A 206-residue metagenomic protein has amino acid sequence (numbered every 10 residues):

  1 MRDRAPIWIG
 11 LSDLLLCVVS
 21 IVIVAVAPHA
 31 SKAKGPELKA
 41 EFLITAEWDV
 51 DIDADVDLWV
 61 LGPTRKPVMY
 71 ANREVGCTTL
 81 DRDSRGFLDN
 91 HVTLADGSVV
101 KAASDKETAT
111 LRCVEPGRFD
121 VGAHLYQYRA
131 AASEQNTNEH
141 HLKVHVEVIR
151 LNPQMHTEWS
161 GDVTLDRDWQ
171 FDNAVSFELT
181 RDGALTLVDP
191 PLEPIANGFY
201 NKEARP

Functional and structural regions predicted by a protein language model:
M1-L16: N-terminal Sec-pathway targeting helices
G10-D13, I23-A27: Intrinsic N-terminal pre-sequences and regulatory tails
S20-I23, H29-P206: Intrinsic-disorder/low-complexity signal
